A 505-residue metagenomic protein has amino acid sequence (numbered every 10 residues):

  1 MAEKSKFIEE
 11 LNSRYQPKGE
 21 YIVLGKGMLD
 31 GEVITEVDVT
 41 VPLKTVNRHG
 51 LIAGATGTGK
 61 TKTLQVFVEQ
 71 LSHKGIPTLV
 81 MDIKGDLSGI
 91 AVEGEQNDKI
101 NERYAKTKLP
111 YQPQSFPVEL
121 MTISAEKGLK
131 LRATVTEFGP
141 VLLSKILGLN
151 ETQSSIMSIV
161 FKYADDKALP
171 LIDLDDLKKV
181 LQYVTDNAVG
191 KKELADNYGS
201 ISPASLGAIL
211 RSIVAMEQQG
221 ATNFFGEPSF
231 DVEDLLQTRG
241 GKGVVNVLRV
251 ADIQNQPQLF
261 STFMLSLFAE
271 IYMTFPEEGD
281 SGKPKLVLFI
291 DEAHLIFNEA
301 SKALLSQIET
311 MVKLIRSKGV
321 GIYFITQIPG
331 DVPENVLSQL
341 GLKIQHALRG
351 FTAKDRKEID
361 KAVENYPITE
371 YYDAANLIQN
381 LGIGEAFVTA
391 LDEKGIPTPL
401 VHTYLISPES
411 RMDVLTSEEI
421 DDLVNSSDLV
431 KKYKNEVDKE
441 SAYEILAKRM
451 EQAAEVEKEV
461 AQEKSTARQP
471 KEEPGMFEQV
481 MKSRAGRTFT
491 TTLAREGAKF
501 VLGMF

Functional and structural regions predicted by a protein language model:
M1-P17, M28, K130-T136, I344 (+1 more regions): Conserved P-loop NTPase motor module
A2, V66-V68, A91-L109, T310-I396: Conserved ATP-driven motor cores of ASCE-family P-loop NTPases powering translocation/secretion/packaging/pilus
S13-D38: N-terminal pre-Walker A segment at the start of P-loop NTPase domains
E32-T35, V39-N47, G240-G241, D280: Phosphate-binding P-loop
N47, A55-T58, D252-Y366, K499 (+1 more regions): Conserved P-loop NTPase motor cores
T61: Walker A/P-loop
V68-T78, G85-T310, N380-L381, A442: P-loop NTPase motor domains
E473, F477-M481, A485-V501: Membrane-active amphipathic alpha-helices enriched in small hydrophobic residues
